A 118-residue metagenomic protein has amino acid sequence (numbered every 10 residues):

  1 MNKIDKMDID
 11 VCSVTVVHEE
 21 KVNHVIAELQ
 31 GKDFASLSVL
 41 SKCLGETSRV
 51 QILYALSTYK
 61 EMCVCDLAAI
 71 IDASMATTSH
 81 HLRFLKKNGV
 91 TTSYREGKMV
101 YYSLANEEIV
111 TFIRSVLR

Functional and structural regions predicted by a protein language model:
M1-C43: N-terminal leader segment of winged-helix/HTH proteins
G31-S74, V100-L104: N-terminal helix-turn-helix DNA-binding core of bacterial DNA-binding proteins
F34-L37, S41, I109, I113-L117: Hydrophobic alpha-helical core bundles mediating ligand binding, dimerization, or RNAP-core interactions
S48, T77, F84: Residues in the helix-turn-helix
Y54, H80-R83: Base-recognition residues in the alpha-helical recognition helix of bacterial helix-turn-helix
K86-E96: Beta-hairpin "wing" of winged helix-turn-helix
E96-V116: Short, cationic-aromatic polyanion-contact patches
